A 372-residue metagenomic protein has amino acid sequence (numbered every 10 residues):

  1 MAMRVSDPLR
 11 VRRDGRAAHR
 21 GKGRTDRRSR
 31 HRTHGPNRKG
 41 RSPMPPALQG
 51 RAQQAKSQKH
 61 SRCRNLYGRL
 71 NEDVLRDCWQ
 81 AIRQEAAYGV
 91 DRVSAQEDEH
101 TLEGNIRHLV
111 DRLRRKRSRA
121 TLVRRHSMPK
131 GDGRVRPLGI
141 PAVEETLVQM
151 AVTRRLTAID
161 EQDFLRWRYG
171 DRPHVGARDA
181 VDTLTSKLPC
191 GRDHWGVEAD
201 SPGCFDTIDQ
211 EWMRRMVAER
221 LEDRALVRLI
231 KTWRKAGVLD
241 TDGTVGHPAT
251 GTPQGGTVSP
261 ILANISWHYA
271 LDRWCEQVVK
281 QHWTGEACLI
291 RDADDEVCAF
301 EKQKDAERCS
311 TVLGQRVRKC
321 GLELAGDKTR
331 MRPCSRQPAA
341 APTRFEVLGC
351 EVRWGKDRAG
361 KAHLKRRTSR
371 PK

Functional and structural regions predicted by a protein language model:
M1-E103, R107: Non-catalytic, polymerase-adjacent accessory regions of viral genome-replication enzymes
C78-I82, A151, L229-R234: Short alpha-helical scaffolding segments that buttress acidic/His motifs in well-ordered protein cores
R112-S127, G131, R155, D163-A339 (+1 more regions): Conserved polymerase palm-domain catalytic core
D132-P141, Q149: Glycine-rich active-site/cofactor-binding loop and its immediate structural neighborhood
V143-E144, V148-A151, A177, W195: Duplex nucleic acid-engaging cores and interfaces of nucleic-acid transaction enzymes
E144-L147, M213, V217-R220, R367-S369: Extended active-site and interfacial segments that coordinate phosphate-rich ligands in large catalytic machineries
C350-K372: Basic, alpha-helical interaction scaffolds
